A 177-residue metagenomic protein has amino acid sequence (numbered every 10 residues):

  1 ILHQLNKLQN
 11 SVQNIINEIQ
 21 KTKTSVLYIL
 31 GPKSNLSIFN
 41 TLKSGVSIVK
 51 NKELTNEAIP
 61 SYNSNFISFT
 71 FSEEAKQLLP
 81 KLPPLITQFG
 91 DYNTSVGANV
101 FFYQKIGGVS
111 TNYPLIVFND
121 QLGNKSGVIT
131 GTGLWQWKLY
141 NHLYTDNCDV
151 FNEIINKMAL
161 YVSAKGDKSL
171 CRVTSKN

Functional and structural regions predicted by a protein language model:
I1-S163: Acidic, S/T/G-rich, low-cysteine, solvent-exposed domains in lumenal/extracellular/periplasmic regions of secretory
D167-N177: Surface beta-strand/loop "capping" patches
